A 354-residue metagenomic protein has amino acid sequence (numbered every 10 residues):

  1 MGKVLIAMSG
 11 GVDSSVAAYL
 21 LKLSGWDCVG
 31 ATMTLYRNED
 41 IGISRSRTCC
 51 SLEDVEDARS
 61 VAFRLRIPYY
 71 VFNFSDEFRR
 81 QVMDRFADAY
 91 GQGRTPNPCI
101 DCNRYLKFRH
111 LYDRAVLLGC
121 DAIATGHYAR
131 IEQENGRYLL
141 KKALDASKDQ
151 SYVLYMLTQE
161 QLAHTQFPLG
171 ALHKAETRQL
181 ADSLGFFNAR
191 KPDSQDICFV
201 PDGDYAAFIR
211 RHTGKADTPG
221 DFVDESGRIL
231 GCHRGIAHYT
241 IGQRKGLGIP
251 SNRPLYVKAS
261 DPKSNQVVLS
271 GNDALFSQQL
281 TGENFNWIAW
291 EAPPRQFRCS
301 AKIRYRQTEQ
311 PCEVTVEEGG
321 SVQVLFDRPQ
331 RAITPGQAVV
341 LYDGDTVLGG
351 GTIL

Functional and structural regions predicted by a protein language model:
M1-Y155, Q166, A175-E176, D182: ATP-dependent adenylation/nucleotidyltransferase module used to activate substrates
A124-E132, G136-L354: AMP-forming adenylation/ATP pyrophosphatase catalytic core
